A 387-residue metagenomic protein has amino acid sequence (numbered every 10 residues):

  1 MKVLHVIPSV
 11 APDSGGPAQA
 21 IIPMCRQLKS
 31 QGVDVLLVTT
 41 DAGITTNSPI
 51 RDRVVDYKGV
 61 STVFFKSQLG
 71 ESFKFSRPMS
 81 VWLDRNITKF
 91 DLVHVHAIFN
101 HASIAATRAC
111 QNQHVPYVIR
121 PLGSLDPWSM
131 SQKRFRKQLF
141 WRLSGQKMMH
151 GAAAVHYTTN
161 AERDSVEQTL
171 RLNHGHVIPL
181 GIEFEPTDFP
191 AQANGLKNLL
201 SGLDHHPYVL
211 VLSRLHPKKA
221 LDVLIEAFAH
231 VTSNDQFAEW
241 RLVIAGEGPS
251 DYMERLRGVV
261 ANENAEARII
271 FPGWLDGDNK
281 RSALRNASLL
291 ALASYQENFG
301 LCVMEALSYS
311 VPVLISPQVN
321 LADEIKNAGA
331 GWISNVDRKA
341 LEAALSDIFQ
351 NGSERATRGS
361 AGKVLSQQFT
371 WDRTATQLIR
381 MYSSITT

Functional and structural regions predicted by a protein language model:
M1-I50, D56-K58, T62, T88: N-terminal subdomain of nucleotide-sugar transferases
L4, H156, S201-K219, I225-A229 (+1 more regions): Conserved donor-binding/catalytic core segment of Leloir-type glycosyltransferases
D41, A161, G181: Carbohydrate-associated surface elements
Q138-A154: Membrane-proximal helix-turn-helix segments that form the acceptor-binding/catalytic region of lipid-linked
E254-L275: Nucleotide-activated donor-binding/catalytic signature segment of Leloir-type glycosyltransferases, i.e., the conserved
Y295: Aromatic "clamp/platform" in nucleotide-sugar-dependent glycosyltransferases that forms part of the donor/acceptor
P312-S316: Short hydrophobic beta-strand element within catalytic cores of glycosyltransferases and related nucleotide-activated
G331-K339, D347-G352: Conserved acidic donor-binding segment of nucleotide-sugar-dependent glycosyltransferases
